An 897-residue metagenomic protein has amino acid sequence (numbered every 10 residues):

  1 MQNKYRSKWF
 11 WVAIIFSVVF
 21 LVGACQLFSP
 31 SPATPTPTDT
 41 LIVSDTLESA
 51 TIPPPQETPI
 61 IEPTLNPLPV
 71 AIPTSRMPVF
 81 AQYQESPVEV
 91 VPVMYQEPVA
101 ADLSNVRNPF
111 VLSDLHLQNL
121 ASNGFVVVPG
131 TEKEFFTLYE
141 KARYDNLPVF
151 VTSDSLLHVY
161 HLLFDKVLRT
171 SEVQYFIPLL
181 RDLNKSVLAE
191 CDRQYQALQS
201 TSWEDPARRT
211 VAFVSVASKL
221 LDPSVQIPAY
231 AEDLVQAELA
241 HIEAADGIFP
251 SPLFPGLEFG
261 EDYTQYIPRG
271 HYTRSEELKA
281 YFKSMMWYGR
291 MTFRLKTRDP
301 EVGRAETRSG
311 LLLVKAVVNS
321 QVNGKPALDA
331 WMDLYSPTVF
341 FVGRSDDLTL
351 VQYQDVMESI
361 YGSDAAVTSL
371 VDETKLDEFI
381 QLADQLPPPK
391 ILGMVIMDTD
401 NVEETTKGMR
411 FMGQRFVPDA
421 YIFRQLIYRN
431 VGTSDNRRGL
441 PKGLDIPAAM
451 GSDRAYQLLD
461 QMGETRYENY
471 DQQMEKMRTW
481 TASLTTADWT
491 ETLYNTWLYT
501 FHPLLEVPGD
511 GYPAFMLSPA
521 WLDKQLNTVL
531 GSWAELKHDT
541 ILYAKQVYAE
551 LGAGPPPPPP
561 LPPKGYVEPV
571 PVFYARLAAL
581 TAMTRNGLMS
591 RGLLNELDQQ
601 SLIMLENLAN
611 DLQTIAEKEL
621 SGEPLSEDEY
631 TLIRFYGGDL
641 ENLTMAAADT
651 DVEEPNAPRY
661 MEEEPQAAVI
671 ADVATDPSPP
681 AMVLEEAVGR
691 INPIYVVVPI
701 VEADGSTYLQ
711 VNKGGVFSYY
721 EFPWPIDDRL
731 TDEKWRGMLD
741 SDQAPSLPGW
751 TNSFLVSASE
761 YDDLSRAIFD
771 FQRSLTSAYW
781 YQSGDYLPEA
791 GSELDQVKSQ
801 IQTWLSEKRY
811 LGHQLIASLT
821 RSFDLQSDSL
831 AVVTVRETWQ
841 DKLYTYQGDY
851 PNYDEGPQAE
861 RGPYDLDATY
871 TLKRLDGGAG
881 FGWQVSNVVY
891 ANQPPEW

Functional and structural regions predicted by a protein language model:
N3-V12: Bacterial N-terminal signal peptides that target proteins for export
A13-G23: Bacterial N-terminal signal peptides
C25-T74, S759: Ser/Thr-rich, Proline-interspersed low-complexity disordered segments
P59-A758: Long, non-catalytic protein-protein interaction scaffolds
K279, E606-A609, Y761-S765, F769 (+1 more regions): Amphipathic alpha-helical repeat elements characteristic of tetratricopeptide repeat
S759-L815: Core segments of small alpha/beta cavity-forming domains
I816-Q826: Short amphipathic beta-strand and strand-loop transition segments with alternating hydrophobic
D828-W897: Exposed beta-sheet edge and beta->alpha loop/turn motif
